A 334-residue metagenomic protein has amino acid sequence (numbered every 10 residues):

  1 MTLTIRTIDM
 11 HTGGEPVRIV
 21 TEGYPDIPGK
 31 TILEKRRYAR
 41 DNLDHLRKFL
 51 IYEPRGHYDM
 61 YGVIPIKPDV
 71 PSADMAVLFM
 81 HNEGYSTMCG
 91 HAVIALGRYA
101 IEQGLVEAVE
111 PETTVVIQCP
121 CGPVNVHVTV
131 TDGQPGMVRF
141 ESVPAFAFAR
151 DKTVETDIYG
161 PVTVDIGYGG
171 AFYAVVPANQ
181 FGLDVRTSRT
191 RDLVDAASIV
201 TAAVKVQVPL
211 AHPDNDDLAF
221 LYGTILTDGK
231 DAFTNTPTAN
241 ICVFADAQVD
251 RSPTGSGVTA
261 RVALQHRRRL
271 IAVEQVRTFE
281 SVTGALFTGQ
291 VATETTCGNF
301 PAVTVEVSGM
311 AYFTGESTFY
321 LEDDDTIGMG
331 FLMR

Functional and structural regions predicted by a protein language model:
M1-D165, P177-R334: A glycine-rich beta-to-alpha transition motif near the start of alpha/beta enzyme domains, typified by
G170: Glycine-rich ThDP/TPP pyrophosphate-binding loop and its adjacent helix/strand module within ThDP-dependent enzymes
